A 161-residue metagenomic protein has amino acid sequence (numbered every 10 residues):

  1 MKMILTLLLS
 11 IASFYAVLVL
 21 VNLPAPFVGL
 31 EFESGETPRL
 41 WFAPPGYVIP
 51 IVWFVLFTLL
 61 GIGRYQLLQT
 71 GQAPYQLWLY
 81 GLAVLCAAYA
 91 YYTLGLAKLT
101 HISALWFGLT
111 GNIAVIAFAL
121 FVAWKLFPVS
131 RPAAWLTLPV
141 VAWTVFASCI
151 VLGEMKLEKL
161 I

Functional and structural regions predicted by a protein language model:
M1-I11: N-terminal membrane topogenic signal
I4-L5, F42-P44, A133: Alpha-helical interaction segments
I11-L30: Alpha-helical transmembrane segments of multi-pass membrane proteins
L20, F32-V129, K156-I161: Portal/gating segments that form or line small-molecule/metal binding sites
A25-F27, I51, V140: Hydrophobic residues in alpha-helical membrane-spanning segments
W124-I161: Terminal transmembrane helical module of multi-pass membrane proteins
